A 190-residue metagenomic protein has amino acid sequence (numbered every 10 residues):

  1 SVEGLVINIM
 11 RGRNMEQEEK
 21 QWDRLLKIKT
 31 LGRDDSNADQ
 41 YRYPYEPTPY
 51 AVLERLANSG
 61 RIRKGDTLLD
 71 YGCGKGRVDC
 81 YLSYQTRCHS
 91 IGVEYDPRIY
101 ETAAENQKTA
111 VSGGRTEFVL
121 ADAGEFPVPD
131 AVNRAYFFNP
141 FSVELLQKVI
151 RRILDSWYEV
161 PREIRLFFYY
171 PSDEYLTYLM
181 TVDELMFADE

Functional and structural regions predicted by a protein language model:
S1-R63: S-adenosyl-L-methionine
G65-G72: Conserved class I S-adenosyl-L-methionine
G76-C80: Glycine-rich SAM-binding Motif I of class I
D96: Conserved SAM/SAH-binding beta-strand->alpha-helix loop
A103-A104: Conserved SAM-binding loop
G113-A121: Conserved SAM-binding strand-loop segment of SAM-dependent methyltransferases
N133-L145: A short SAM/SAH-binding and catalytic strip from SAM-dependent methyltransferases
E144-E190: C-terminal substrate-binding/active-site "lid" region of AdoMet-derived donor-dependent transferases
